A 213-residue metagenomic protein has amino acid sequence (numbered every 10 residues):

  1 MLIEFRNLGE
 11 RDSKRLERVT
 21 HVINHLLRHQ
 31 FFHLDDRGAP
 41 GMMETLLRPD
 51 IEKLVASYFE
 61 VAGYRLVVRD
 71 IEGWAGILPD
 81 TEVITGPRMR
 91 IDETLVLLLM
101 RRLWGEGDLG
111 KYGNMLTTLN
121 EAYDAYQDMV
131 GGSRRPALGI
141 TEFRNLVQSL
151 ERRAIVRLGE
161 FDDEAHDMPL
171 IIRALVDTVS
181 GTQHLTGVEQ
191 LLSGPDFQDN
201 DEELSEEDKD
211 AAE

Functional and structural regions predicted by a protein language model:
M1-E82: Eukaryotic partner-binding/assembly regions in large regulatory complexes
N7-K14, D80-L116: Short alpha-helical segments that sit at the start of domains
F32-M43, G110-G131: Short acidic, hydrophobic short linear motifs in intrinsically disordered regions
L47-V55, R134-R152: Short amphipathic alpha-helical interaction segments
E60-R69, V147, E151-D162: A short, conserved structural fragment
W74-L78, R157-Q183: Accessory beta->alpha helical hairpin/"wing" motif in late/C-terminal subdomains of nucleic-acid enzymes
P87-R88, I172-E213: Short, amphipathic alpha-helical interaction segments positioned at domain boundaries
D108-N114, S133-L138, G159-E160: Short acidic, glycine/proline-enriched loop segments that cap or flank alpha-helices
